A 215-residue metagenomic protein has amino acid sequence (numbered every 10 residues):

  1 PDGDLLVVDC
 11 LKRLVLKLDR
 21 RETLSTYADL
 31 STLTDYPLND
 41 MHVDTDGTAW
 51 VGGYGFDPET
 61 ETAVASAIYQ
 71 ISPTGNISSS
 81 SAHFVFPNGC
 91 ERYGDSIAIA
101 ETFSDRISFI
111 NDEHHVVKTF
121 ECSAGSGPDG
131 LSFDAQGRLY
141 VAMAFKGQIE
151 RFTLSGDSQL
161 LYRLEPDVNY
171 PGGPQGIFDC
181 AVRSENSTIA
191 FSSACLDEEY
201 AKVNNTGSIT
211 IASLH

Functional and structural regions predicted by a protein language model:
P1-L5, L18-R21, Y27-A28, I68-S78 (+5 more regions): Flexible "stalk/tail and boundary" regions
P1-L6, T32-G55, S80-S96, C122-R138 (+2 more regions): Beta-rich, blade/repeat-based domains predominating in secreted/periplasmic proteins but also intracellular
D9, G53-Y54, E101, M143 (+1 more regions): Recurrent small/Gly-Pro-centered beta-turn motifs in extracellular repeat architectures
C10-L11, P58-S66, T102-S104, A144-F145 (+1 more regions): Short, solvent-exposed loop/turn segments at conserved positions within beta-propeller repeat blades
L14-L16, S66-Y69, R106-S108, Q148-E150 (+1 more regions): A short loop-to-beta-strand structural motif that recurs across blades of beta-propeller domains
T23-S31, G75-A82, H115-C122, S158-Y170: A short beta-strand motif characteristic of beta-propeller blades
Y54-Y93, I97-D129: Histidine/lysine/aspartate-rich catalytic loop segments that bind and position anionic ligands
A181-H215: Blade-level signature of beta-propeller repeat domains, shared across WD40, Kelch, NHL, RCC1 and BNR/Asp-box propellers
